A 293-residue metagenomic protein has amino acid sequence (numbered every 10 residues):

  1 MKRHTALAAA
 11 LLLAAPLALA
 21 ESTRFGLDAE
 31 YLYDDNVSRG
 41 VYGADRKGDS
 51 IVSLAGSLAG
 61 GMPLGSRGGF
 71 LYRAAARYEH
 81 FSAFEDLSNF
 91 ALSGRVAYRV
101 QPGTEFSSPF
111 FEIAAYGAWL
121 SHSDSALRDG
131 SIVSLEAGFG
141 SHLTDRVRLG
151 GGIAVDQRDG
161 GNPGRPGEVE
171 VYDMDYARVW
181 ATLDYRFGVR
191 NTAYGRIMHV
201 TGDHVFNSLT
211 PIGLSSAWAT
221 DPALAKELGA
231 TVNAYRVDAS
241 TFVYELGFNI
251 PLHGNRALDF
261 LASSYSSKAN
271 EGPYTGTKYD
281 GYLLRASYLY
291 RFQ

Functional and structural regions predicted by a protein language model:
T23, G65-F70, G103-F111, L143-G151 (+3 more regions): Repeated loop/turn-to-beta-strand initiation elements of outer-membrane beta-barrel proteins
F25-A29, G56, Y72-A74, P109-A115 (+6 more regions): Membrane-embedded beta-strand positions of outer-membrane beta-barrel proteins
A29-V37, G60-M62, A76-S82, V100 (+7 more regions): Transmembrane beta-strands of outer-membrane beta-barrel pores
Y33-A55, N270-G272: Surface-exposed strand-loop-strand hairpins of Gram-negative outer-membrane beta-barrel proteins
A44-S50, F84-L92, S125-I132, G167-Y176 (+2 more regions): Replace "Gram-negative outer membrane beta-barrel proteins" with "bacterial and organellar outer membrane beta-barrel
A55-A59, R95-R99, E136-F139, W180-D184 (+2 more regions): Outer-membrane beta-barrel architecture
S131-I132, E136-G229: Detector for outer-membrane/organellar transmembrane beta-barrel domains, recognizing the amphipathic beta-strand
I250-P251, K278-Q293: Outer-membrane beta-barrel "beta-signal"
